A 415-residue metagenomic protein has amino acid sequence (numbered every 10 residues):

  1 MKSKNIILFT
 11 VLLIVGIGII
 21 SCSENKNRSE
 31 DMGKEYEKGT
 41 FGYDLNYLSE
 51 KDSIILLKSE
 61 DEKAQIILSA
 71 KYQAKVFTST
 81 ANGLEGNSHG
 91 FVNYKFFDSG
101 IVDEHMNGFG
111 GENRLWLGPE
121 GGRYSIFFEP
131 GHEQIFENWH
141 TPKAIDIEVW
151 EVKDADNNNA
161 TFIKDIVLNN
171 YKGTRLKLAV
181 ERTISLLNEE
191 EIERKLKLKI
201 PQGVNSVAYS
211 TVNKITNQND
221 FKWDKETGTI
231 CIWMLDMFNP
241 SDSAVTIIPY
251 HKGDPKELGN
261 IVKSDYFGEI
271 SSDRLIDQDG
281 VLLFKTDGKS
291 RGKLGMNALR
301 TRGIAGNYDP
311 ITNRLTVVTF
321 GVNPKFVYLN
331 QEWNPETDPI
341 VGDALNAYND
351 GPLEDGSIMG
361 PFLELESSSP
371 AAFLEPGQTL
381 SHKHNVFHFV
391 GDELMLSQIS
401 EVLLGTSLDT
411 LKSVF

Functional and structural regions predicted by a protein language model:
M1-F9: Bacterial N-terminal signal peptides that target proteins for export
G18-S21: C-terminal motif of bacterial Sec signal peptides marking the signal peptidase cleavage site
K26, G33, D44-L45, E129-V207 (+1 more regions): Extended, loop-rich substrate-binding clefts of extracytoplasmic carbohydrate-active enzymes
S29-E60: Short, Gly/Pro- and small/polar-rich lid/capping loops
S53-F128, Q218-T379, G391-L404: A contiguous, surface-exposed recognition patch within enzymatic or periplasmic domains that forms
A70, K164, R182, Q378-G391: Short, hydrophobic/aromatic-enriched beta-strand segments in well-ordered soluble domains
I215-T216, V386: Hydrophobic beta-strand positions in extracellular immunoglobulin-like domains
E401-F415: Short peripheral tails and domain-boundary helices/loops at the edges of structured domains
